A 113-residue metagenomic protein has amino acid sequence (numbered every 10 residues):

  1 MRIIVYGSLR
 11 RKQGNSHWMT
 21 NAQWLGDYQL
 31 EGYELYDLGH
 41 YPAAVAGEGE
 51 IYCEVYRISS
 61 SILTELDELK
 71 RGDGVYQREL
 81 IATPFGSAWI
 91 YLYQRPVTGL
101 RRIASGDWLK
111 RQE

Functional and structural regions predicted by a protein language model:
M1-E113: Glycine-aromatic micro-motifs
